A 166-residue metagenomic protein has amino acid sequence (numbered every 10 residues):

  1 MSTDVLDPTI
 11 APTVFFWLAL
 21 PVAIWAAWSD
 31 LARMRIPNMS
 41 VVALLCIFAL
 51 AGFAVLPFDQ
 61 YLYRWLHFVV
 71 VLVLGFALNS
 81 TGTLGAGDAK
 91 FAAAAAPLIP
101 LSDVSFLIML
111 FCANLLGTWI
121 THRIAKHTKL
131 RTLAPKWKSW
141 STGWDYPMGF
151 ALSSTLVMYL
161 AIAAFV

Functional and structural regions predicted by a protein language model:
M1-V166: A membrane-topology feature that recognizes alpha-helical transmembrane segments and their immediate juxtamembrane
